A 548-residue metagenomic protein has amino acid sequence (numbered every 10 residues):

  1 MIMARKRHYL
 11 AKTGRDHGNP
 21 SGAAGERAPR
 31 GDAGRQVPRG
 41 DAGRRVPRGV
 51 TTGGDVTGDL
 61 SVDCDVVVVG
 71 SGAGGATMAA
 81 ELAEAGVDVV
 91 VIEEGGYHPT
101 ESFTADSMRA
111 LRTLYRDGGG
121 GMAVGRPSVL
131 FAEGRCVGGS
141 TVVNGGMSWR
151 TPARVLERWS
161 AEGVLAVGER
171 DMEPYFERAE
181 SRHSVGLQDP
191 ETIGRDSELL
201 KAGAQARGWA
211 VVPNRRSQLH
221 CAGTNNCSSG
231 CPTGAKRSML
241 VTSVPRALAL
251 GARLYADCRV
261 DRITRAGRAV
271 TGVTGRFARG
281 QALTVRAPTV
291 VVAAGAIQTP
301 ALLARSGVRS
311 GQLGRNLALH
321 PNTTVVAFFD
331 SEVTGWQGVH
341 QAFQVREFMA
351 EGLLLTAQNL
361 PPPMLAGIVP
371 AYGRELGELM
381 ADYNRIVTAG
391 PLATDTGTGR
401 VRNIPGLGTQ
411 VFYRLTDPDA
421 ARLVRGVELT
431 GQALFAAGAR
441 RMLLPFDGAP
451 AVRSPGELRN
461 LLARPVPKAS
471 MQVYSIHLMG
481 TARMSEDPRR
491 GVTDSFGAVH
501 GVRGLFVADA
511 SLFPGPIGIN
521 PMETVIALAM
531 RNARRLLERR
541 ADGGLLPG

Functional and structural regions predicted by a protein language model:
M1-R30, G34-R35, R39-V66, E84-A85 (+3 more regions): Extreme N-terminal leader/targeting segments of oxidoreductases
I2-G14, P20, A166-D261, V270 (+1 more regions): Conserved redox-cofactor binding core of oxidoreductases
T13, P47-W159, A166-R170, R309-S331 (+2 more regions): N-terminal glycine-rich phosphate/pyrophosphate-binding loop and immediately adjacent elements
D16, N144, S310-L434, R441 (+3 more regions): FAD cofactor-binding and catalytic pocket of flavoenzymes
G72-A73, I297, L512: Residue-level detector of alpha-helix initiation sites
E81-E84, D88, G95-T100, A105 (+7 more regions): Glycine-rich loop(s) and the adjacent beta-strand/alpha-helix scaffold that form part
T481-L505: FAD-site-proximal beta/loop scaffold in flavoenzymes
G515-R534: A conserved FAD-binding loop/helix module that cradles the flavin
